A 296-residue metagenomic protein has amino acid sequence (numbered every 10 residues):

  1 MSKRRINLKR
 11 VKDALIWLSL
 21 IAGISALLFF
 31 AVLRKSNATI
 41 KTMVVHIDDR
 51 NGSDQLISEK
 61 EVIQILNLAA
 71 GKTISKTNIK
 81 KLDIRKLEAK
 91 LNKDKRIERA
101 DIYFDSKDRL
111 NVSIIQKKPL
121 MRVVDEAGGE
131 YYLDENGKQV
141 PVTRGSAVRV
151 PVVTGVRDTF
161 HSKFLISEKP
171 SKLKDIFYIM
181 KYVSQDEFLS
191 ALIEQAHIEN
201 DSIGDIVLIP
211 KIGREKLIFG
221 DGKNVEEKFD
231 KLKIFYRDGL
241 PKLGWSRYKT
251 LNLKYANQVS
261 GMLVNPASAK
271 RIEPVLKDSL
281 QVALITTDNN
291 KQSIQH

Functional and structural regions predicted by a protein language model:
M1-D49, S53-Q55, L68-K93, E98-H296: Charged, solvent-exposed interaction patches on well-folded alpha/beta domains that mediate macromolecular contacts
E59-I65: Short, polar/charged alpha-helical segment
